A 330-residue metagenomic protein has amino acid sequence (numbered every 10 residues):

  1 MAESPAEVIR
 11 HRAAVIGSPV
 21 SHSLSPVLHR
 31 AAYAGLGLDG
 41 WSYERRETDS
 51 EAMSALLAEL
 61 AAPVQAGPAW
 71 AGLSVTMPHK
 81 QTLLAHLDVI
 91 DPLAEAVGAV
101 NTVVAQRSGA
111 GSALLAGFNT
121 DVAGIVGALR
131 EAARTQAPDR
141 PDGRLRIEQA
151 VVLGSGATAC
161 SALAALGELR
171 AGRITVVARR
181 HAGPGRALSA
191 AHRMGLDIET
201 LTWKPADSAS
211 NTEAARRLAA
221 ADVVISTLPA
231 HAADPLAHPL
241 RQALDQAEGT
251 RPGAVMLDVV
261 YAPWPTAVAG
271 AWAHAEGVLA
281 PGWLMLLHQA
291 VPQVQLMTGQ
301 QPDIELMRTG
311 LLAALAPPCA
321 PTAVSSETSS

Functional and structural regions predicted by a protein language model:
V8-T135: Phosphate/diphosphate ligand-binding glycine-rich loop within oxidoreductases
G17-P19, N119-V122, L129-A133, A137-A171 (+1 more regions): Glycine-rich adenosine-cofactor-binding loop
S21-H22, H181-A182, P263: Helix N-cap at the beta1-alpha1 junction of Rossmann-like dinucleotide-binding domains, i.e., the first residues
V75-T82, T158, P229-A233, A262: Short glycine-rich anion-binding loops that position phosphate/pyrophosphate groups of nucleotides and phosphorylated
A133-A137, G253-V255, V259-S330: Adenosine-phosphate binding glycine-rich loop
A171-L196, W203-P205: NAD(P)-binding Rossmann-fold cofactor-contacting core
I198-L279: Rossmann-like adenosine-cofactor binding region
